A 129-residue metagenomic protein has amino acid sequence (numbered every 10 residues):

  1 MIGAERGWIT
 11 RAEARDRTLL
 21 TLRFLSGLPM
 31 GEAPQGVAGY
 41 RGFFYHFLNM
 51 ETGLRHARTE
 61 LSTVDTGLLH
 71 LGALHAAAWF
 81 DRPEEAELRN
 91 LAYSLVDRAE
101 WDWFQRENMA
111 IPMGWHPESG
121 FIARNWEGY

Functional and structural regions predicted by a protein language model:
M1-R11, F24, L68-P83: Well-ordered alpha-helical scaffold segments within catalytic/enzyme domains
W8-R58: Helix-terminus loop motifs that line ligand-binding clefts
A14-R17, T21, S62-D65, L69-G72: Generic hydrophobic, aliphatic-rich segments that mediate packing or membrane embedding
A38-G67, L74, D81-Y129: Extended ligand-binding clefts on enzyme/binding-domain cores
